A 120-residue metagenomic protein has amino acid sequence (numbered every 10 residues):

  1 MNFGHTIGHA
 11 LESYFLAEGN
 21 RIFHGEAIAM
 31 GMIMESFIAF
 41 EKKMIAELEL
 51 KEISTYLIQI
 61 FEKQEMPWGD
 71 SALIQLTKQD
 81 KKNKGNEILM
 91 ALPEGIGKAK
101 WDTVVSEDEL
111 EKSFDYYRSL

Functional and structural regions predicted by a protein language model:
M1-A72: Active-site segments that bind and position negatively charged phosphate/pyrophosphate groups
M44-L120: C-terminal charged capping/lid subdomain of soluble metabolic enzymes
